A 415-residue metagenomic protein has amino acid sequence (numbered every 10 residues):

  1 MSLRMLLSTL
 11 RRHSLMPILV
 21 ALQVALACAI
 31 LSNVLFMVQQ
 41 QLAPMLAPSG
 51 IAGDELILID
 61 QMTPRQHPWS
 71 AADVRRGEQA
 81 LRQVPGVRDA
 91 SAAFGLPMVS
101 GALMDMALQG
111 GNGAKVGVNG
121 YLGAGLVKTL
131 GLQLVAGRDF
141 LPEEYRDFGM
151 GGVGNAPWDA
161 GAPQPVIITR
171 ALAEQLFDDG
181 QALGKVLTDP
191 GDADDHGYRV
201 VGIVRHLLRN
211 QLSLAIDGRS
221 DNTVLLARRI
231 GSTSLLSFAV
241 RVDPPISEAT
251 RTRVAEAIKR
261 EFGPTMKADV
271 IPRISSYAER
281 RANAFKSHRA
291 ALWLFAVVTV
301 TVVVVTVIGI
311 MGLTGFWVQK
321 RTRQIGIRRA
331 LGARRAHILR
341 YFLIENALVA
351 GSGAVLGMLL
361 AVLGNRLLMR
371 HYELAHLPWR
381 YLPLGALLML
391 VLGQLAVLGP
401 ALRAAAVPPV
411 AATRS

Functional and structural regions predicted by a protein language model:
M1, S8, R12, M16 (+3 more regions): Membrane-helix entry/capping segments
S2-L3, G385-S415: C-terminal membrane-exit region of the final transmembrane helix in multipass inner-membrane proteins
R4-R11, L15, I308-V349, A406-S415: Intracellular coupling helices
H13-Q40: Short, strongly hydrophobic transmembrane alpha-helices
L35, V298-I325, L395-A396, P400: A hydrophobic alpha-helix feature that marks transmembrane segments and, especially, their cytosolic C-terminal ends
L35-L172, D192-H196: Structured, solvent-exposed hinge/loop segments at the ends of secondary-structure elements
E78-Q79, Q83-V84, P163-Q164, R170 (+1 more regions): "Rare, low-scoring activations can occur in soluble or secreted enzymes where short amphipathic helices or signal
V302, R323-M369, L384, L388 (+1 more regions): Transmembrane alpha-helical interface segments in multi-pass membrane proteins
